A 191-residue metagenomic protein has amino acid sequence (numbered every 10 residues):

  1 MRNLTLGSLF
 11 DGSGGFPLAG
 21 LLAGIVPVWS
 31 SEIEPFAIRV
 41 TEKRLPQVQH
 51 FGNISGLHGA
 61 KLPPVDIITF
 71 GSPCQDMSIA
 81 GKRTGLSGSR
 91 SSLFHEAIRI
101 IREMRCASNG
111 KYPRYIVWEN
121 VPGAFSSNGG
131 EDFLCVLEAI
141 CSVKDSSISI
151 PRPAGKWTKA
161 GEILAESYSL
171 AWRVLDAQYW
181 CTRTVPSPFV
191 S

Functional and structural regions predicted by a protein language model:
S8-G14, S72: Class I SAM-dependent methyltransferase "Motif I" SAM/SAH-binding loop
S13-I25: Conserved SAM-binding loop of SAM-dependent methyltransferases across substrates and taxa, primarily the Class I
V26-S31: Short beta-strand element of Class I
E34-P35: Conserved SAM/SAH-binding beta-strand->alpha-helix loop
T41-E42: Conserved SAM-binding loop
P46-I54: Conserved SAM-binding strand-loop segment of SAM-dependent methyltransferases
L57-V65, M77-S191: Class I S-adenosyl-L-methionine
I67-T69: N-terminal Rossmann-like NAD(P) cofactor-binding module of classical short-chain dehydrogenase/reductase
